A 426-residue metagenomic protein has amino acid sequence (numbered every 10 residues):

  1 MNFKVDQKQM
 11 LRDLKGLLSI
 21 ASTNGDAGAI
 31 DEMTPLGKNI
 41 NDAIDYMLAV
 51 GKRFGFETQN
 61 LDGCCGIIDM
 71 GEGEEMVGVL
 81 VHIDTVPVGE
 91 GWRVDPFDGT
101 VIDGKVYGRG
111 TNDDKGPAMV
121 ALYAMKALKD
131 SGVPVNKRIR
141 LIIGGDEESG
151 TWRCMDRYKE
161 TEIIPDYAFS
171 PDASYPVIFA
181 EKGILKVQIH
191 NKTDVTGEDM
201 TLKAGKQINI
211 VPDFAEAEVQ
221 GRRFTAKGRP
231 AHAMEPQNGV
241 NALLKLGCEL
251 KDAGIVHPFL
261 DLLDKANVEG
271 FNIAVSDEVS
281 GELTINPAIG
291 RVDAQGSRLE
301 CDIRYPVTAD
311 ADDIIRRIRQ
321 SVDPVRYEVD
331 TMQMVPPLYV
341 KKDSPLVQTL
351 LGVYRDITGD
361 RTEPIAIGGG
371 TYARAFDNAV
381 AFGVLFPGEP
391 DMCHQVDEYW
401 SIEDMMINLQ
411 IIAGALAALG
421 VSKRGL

Functional and structural regions predicted by a protein language model:
N2-V106, D130-V135: Acidic/His- and Gly-rich active-site-bordering loop/insert found across diverse amide/peptide-bond hydrolases
E57, M76-I143, S149, T161 (+2 more regions): Active-site metal-coordination/substrate-binding segment of hydrolases, especially metallo-dependent peptidases
I83-T85, I139-G150, P171-P176, K206 (+1 more regions): Acidic, glycine-rich active-site loops and adjacent beta-strand->loop/helix elements that engage anionic groups
V86-V101, N191, G221-A226, P324 (+1 more regions): Acidic-glycine-rich active-site phosphate/pyrophosphate-binding loop
C154-A309: Midchain, well-structured core segments that form catalytic/ion-binding scaffolds
A226, D313-D323: Short amphipathic alpha-helices in soluble, non-transmembrane regions that often serve as interface/regulatory elements
Q237-N286, R291-A294, R304-A309, D313 (+1 more regions): An extended, acidic, His-containing surface patch that forms the Zn2+-binding/catalytic region of metallohydrolases
